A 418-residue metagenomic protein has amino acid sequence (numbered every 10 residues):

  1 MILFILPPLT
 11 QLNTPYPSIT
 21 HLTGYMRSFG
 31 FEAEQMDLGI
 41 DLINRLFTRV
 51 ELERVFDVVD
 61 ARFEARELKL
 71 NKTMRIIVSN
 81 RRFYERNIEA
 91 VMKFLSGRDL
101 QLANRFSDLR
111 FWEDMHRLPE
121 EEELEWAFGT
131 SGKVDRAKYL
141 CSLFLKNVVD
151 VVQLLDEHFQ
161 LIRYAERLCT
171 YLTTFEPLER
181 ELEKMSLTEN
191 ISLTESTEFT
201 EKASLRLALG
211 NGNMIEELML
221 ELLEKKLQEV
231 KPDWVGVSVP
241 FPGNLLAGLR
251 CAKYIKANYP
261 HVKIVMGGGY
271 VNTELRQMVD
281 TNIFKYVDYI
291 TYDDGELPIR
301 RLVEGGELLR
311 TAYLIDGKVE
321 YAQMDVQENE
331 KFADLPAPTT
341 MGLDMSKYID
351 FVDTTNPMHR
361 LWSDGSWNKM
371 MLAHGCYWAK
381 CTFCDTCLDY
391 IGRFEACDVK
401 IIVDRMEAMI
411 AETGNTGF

Functional and structural regions predicted by a protein language model:
M1-F4, K202-S204, K231-P232, P260 (+2 more regions): A short alpha-helix capping/helix-coil boundary motif
L3-L12, N211-M214, W234-N244, V265 (+2 more regions): Core AdoMet radical
L6, I315, Q323, H374 (+1 more regions): Pocket-edge structural micro-motifs
L9-L12, P17-E51, K72, S79 (+3 more regions): Glycine-rich beta-alpha loop elements in corrinoid/cobalamin-binding modules across cobalamin-dependent enzymes
R54-V55, E412: Short alpha-helix boundary/capping motifs
D57-R66, Y289-L297: Acidic, His- and aromatic-enriched active-site or binding-groove loops in soluble protein domains that engage sugars
D60-R82: Aromatic- and Gly/Pro-rich amphipathic surface segment
A333, P338-F418: Radical SAM [4Fe-4S] cluster-binding motif and immediate context
